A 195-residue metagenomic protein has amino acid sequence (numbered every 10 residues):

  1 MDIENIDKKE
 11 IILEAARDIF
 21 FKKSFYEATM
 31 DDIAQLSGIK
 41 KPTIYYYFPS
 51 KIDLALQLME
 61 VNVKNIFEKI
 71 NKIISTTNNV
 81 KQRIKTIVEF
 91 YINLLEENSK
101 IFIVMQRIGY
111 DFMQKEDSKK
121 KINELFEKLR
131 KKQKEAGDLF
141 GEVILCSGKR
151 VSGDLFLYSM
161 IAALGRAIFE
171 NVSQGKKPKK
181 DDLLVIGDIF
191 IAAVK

Functional and structural regions predicted by a protein language model:
M1-D7: N-terminal intrinsically disordered/low-complexity leader segments
K8-A16, I33, L58-N62, I66 (+1 more regions): Generic hydrophobic, amphipathic alpha-helix propensity
I11, I19-D53, Q57: Helix-turn-helix
Y26-E27, K149, K176: Flexible coil/turn residues that form the inter-helical turn or adjacent wing/linker of helix-turn-helix
Q57, V61, N71-S99, F156-L157 (+1 more regions): Hydrophobic alpha-helical connector segments
K64, N71, K115-L145, L155-Y158 (+2 more regions): Amphipathic alpha-helical packing segments from all-alpha helical-bundle domains
N93, K134, D138-E142, A162-K195: C-terminal peripheral helix-coil segments that are non-catalytic and often amphipathic
L95-K120, F169-E170: Amphipathic alpha-helical segments used for helix-helix packing
